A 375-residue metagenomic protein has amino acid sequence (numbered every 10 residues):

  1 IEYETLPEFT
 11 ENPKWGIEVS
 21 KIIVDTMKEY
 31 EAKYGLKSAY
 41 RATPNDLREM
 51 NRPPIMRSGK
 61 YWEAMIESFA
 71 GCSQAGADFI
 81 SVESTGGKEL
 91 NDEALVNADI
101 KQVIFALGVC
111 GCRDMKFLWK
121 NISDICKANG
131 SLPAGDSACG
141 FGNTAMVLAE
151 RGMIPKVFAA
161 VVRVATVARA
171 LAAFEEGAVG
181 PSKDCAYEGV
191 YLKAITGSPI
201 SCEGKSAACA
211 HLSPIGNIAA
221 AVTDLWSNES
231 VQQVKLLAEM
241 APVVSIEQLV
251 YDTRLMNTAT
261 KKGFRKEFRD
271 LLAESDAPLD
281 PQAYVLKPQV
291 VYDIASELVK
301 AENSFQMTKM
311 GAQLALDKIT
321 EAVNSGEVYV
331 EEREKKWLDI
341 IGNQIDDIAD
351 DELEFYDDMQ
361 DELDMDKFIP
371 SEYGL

Functional and structural regions predicted by a protein language model:
I1-Q233, L237-A238, P242, I246-V250 (+1 more regions): Helix-rich catalytic cores of soluble enzyme domains
K262-L375: Long, compositionally biased intrinsically disordered regions
